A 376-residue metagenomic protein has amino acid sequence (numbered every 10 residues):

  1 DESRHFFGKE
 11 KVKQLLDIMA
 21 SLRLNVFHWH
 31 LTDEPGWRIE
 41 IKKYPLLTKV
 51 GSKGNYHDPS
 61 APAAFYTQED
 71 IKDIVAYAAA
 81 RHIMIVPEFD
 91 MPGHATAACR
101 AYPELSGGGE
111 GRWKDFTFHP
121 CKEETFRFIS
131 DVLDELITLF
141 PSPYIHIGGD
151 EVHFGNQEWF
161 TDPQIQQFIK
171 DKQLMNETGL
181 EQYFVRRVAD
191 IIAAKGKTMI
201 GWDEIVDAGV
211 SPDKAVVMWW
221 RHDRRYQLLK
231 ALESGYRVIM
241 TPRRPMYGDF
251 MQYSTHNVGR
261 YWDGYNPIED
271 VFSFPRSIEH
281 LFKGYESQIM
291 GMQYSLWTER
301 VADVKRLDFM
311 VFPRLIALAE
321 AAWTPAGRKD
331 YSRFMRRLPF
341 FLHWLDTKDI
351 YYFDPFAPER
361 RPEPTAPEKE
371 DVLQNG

Functional and structural regions predicted by a protein language model:
D1-K197: Substrate-binding cleft of carbohydrate-active enzyme catalytic domains
D73, F126-Y144, E151, Q167-G376: Substrate-binding groove of N-acetylhexosamine-processing glycoside hydrolases
